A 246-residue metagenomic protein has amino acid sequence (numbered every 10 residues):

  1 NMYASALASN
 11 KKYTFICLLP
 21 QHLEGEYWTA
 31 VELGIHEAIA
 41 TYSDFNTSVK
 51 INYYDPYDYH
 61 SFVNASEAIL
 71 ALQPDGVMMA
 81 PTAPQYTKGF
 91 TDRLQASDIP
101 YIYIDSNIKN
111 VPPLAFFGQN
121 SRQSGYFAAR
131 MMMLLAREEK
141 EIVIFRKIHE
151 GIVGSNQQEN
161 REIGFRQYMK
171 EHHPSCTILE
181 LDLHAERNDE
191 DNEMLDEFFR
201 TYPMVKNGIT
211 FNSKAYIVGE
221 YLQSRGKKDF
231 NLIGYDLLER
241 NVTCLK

Functional and structural regions predicted by a protein language model:
A4-E32, L114-A115, E141-V153: Short beta-strand segments enriched in small/hydrophobic residues
W28-H36, V63, R122, Y126 (+2 more regions): Short, surface-exposed alpha-helical segments at coil->helix boundaries
I39-H60, V143-I144, R166-D189: Short beta-strand elements in bilobed, periplasmic/extracellular small-molecule ligand-binding domains
Y42, S97-D98, H172, R225-K228: Helix C-cap/helix->beta junction micro-motif
I69, G76-Q95, F165, T177-N241: Hydrophobic alpha-helical
Q85-Q123, L238-K246: Flexible loop/hinge segments that line or gate small-molecule binding clefts
F116-V143, D191-N192, L238-N241: Hydrophobic alpha-helical segments within soluble ligand-binding/sensing domains
A129-H172, E180: An alpha-beta-alpha
